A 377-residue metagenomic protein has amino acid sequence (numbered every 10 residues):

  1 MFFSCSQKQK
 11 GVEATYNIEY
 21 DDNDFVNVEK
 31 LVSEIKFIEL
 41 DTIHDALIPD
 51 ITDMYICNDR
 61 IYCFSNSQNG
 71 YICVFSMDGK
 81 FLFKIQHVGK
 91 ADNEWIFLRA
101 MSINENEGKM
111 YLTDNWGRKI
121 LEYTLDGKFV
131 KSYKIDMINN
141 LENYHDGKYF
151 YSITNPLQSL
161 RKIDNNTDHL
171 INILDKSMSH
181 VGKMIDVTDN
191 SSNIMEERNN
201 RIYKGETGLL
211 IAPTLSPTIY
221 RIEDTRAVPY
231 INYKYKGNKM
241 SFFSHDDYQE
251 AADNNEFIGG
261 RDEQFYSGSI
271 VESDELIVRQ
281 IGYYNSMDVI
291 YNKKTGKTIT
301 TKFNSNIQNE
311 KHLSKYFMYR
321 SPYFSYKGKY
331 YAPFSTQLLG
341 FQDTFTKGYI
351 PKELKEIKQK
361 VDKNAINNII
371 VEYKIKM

Functional and structural regions predicted by a protein language model:
Q9-L40: Blade/loop signatures of beta-propeller domains
K36-G70: Beta-strand-rich domains and repeat architectures in extracellular enzymes and scaffolds, especially beta-propellers
T42-D45, K80-E107, D114: Blade-loop segments of beta-propeller domains
H44, Q86-N93, K134-L141, V187-S191 (+2 more regions): Short coil/turn segments at the loop-to-beta-strand junctions that recur within blades of beta-propeller repeat folds
D50-D53, I96-M101, M137-H145, N193-N200 (+2 more regions): Repeated scaffold domains used in trafficking and secretory/extracellular systems, primarily beta-propellers
R60-N66, G108-D114, K148-K162, R201-Y220 (+2 more regions): Short beta-strand elements that form the blades of beta-propeller/WD-repeat-like and other beta-sheet-rich scaffold
T113-D168, K183-N190: Asp-box/WD-like beta-propeller blade repeats and closely related beta-sheet repeat scaffolds
Y230-D253, T295-K327: Conserved blade-ending motifs and adjacent loop-strand segments that build the rim/top face of beta-propeller domains
